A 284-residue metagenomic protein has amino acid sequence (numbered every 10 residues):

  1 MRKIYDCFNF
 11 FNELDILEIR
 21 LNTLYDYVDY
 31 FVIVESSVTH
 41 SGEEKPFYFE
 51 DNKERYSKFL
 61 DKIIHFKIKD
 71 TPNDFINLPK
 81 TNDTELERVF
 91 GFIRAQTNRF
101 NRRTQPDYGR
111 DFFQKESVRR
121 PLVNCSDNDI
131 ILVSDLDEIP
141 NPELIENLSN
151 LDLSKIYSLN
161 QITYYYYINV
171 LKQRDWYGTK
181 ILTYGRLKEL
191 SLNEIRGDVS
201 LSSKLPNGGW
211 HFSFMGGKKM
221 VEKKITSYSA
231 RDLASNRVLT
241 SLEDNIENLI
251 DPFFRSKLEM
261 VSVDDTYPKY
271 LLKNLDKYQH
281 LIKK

Functional and structural regions predicted by a protein language model:
M1-D26, V34, K273-Y278, I282-K284: N-proximal low-complexity "stem/linker" segments adjacent to membrane-targeting elements
M1-K3, V28, N128, S154: A general structural motif
I4, D61-I64, I156: Short, conserved active-site loop motifs that form the nucleotide-linked donor/cofactor pocket
F11, S36-T39, N141, I162: An acidic- and aromatic-residue-enriched active-site/binding cleft used to recognize and process polar
Y25-R103: Acidic donor-binding segment of Leloir-type glycosyltransferases
N73-C125, D129, V133, E138-K284: Catalytic-site signature of metal-activated, phosphate-bearing donor transferases, centered on the GT-A/GT-A-like
